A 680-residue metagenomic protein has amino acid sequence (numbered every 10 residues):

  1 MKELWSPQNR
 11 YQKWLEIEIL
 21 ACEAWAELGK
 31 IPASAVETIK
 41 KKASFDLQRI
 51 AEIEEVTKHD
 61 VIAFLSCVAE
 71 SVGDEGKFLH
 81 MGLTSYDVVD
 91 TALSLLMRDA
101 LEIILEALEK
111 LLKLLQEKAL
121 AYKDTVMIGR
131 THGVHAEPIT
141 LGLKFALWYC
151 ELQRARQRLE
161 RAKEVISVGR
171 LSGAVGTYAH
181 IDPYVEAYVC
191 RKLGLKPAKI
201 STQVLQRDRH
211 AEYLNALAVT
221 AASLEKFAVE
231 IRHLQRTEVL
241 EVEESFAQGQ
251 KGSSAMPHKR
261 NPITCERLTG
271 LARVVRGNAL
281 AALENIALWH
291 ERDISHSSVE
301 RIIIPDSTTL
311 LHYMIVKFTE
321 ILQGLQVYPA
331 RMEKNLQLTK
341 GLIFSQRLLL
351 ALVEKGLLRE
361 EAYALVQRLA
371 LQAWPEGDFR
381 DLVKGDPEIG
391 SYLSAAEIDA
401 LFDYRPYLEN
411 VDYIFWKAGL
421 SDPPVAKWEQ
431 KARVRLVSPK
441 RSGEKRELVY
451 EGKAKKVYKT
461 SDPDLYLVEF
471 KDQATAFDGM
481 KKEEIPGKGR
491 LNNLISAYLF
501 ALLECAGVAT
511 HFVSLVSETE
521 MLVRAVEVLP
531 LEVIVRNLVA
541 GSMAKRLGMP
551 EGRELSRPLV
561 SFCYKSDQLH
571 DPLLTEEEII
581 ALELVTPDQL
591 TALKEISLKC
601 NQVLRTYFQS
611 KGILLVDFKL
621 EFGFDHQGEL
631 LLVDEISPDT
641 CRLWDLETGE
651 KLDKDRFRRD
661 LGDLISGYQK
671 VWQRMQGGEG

Functional and structural regions predicted by a protein language model:
M1-K13, I53-K58, D74, M256-L436: Glycine-rich cofactor/substrate-binding loops
M1-S172, Y178, D182-Y188, P197 (+3 more regions): A helix-coil-helix interface module used to build multimeric assemblies and to scaffold catalytic/cofactor sites
A155, L159, Q203-H296, R301: Glycine-rich anion/phosphate-binding loop at the beta-strand->alpha-helix junction
V437-P439, K445-Y564, R674-M675, E679: Active-site loop/lid in soluble adenylation, ligation, and acyl-transfer enzymes
V513-T519, F608-G623: A short glycine-rich, hydrophobically flanked beta-strand micro-motif that places a catalytic Asp/Glu for divalent metal
V535, L615-D634: Conserved metal-phosphate-binding beta-hairpin within the catalytic cores of diverse ATP-dependent phosphoryl-transfer
R553, I636-G680: C-terminal helix-cap and adjacent tail motif
V585-V616: A long amphipathic alpha-helix within ATP-dependent nucleotide-binding catalytic cores
